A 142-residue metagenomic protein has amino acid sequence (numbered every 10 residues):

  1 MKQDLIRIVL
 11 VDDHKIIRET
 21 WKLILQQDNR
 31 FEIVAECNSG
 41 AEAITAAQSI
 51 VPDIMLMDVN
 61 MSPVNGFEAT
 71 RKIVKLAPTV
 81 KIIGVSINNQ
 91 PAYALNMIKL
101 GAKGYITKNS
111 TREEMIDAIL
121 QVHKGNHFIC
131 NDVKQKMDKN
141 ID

Functional and structural regions predicted by a protein language model:
D4-I17, W21-L25: Conserved acidic segment of CheY-like receiver
D12, D58, S86: Active-site residues of response regulator receiver
I17, M57, S62: The feature encodes the CheY-like receiver
S39-E42, V64-E68: Acidic catalytic/metal-coordinating carboxylates
I50-L56: Active-site beta3 strand of CheY-like receiver
F67-P78: Short amphipathic alpha-helix used as the core "switch/output" element in two-component signaling
T79-N89: A short, hydrophobic beta-strand element within the central beta-sheet of small alpha/beta folds
A92-K99, G104-D142: Short, flexible helix-to-coil linker/hinge segments that flank and couple to helix-turn-helix
